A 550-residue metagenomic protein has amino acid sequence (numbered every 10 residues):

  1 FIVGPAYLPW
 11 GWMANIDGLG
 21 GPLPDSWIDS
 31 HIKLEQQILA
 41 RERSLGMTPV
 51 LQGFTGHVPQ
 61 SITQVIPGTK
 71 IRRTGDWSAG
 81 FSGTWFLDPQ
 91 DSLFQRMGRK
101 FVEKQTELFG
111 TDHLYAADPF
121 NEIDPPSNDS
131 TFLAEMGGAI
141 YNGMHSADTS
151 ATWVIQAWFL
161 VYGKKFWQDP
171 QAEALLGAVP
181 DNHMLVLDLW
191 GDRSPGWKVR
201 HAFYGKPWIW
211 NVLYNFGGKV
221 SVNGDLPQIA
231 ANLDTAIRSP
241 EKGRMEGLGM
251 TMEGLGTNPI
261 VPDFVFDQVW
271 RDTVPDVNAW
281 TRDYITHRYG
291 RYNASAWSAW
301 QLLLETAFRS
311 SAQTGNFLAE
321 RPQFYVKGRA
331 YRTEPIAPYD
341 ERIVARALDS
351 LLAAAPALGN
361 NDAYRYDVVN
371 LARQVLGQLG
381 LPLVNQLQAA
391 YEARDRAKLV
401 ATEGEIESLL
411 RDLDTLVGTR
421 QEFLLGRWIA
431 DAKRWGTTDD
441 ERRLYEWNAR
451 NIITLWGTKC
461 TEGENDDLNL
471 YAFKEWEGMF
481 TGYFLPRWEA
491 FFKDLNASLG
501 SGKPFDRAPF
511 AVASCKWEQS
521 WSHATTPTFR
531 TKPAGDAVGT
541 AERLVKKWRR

Functional and structural regions predicted by a protein language model:
F1-E305, R309, G328-E341, A345 (+3 more regions): Catalytic-core regions of glycoside hydrolase
G11, M252-P259, T314-Y325, A354 (+3 more regions): Short, compositionally biased low-complexity segments
Q37, G138, N142-G143, S350 (+1 more regions): Mature N-terminal, pre-catalytic/accessory segment of carbohydrate-active enzymes
D118, A296-Q301, T314-Q323, G359-V368: Short coil/turn segments at secondary-structure boundaries
A307, T314-G359: C-terminal functional modules
